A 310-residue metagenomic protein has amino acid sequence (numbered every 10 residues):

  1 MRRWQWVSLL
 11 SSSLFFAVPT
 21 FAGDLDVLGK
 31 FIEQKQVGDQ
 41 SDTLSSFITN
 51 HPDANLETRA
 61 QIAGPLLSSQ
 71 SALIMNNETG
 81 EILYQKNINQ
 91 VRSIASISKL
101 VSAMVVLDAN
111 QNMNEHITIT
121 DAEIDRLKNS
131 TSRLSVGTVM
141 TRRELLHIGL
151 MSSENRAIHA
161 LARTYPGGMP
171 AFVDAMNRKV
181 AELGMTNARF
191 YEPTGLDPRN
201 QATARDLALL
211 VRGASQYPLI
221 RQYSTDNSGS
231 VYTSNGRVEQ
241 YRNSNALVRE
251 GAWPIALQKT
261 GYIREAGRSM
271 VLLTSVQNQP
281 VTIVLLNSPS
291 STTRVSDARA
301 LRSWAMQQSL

Functional and structural regions predicted by a protein language model:
M1-V7: Bacterial N-terminal signal peptides that target proteins for export
V7-S13: Sec-dependent N-terminal signal peptides
A17-P19: N-terminal signal peptide c-region/cleavage motif recognized by signal peptidases
L25-R205, L209-P218, V276: Active-site-adjacent loops and short helices of periplasmic peptidoglycan-processing enzymes
M185-R189, P198-L310: Domain-terminus/edge residues, biased toward the C-terminal soluble/receptor-binding domains of extracytoplasmic
